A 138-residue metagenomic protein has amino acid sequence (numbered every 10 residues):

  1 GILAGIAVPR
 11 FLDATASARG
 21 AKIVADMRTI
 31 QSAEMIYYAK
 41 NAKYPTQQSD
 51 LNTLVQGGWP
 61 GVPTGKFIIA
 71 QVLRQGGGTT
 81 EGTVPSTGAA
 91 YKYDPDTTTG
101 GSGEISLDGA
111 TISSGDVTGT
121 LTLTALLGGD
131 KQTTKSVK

Functional and structural regions predicted by a protein language model:
G1-A16: N-terminal single-pass transmembrane signal-anchor helix
A16-M27, K43: Membrane-proximal amphipathic alpha-helices that sit immediately adjacent to an N-terminal transmembrane/signal-anchor
S32-M35, A39-V117, D130-K138: Extracellular/periplasmic head regions of type IV pilus-like filament subunits
D116-V117, T122-A125: Short, exposed beta-strand-loop hairpins at the edges of beta-sheets in extracellular/periplasmic proteins
